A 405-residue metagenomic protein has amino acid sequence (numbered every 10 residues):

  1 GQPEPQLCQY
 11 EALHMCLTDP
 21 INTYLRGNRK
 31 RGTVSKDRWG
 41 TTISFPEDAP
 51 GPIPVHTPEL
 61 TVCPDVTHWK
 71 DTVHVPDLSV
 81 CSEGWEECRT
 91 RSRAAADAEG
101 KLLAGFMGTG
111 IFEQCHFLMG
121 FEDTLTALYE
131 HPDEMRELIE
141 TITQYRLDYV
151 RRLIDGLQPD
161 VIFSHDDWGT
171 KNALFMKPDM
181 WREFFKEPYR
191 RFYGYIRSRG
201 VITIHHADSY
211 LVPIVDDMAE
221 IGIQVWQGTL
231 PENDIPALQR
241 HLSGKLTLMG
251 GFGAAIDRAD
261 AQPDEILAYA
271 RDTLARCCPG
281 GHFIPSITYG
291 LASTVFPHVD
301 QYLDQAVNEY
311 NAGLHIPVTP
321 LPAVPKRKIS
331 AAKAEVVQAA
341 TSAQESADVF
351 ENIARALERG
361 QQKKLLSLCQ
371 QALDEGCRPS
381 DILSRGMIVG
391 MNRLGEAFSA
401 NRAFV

Functional and structural regions predicted by a protein language model:
G1-Q6, K36, F45, K70-A332: Active-site loop segments of alpha/beta catalytic cores
Q2-R26: Segments that shape or occlude catalytic/ligand-binding pockets
P46-T67: Short, surface-exposed, low-complexity cationic segments
E59, V75-C81, F398-V405: Short gly/ser-rich anion-binding loops that grip negatively charged ligand groups
K333-V405: Long amphipathic alpha-helical segments
